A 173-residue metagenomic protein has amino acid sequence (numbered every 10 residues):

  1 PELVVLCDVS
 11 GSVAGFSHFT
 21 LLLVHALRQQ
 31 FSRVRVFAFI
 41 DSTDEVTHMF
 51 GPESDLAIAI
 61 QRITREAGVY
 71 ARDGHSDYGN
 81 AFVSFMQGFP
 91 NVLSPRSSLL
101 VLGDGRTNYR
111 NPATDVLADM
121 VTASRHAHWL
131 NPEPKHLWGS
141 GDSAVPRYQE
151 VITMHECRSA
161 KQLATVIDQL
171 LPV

Functional and structural regions predicted by a protein language model:
P1-L21: MIDAS-like acidic motif and immediate structural context at the N-terminus of von Willebrand factor A/I domains
E2-V4, R96-L100, H126: Structural motif
C7-S10, S97-N108, I152: DG-centered beta-turn motif at the end of beta-strands
R28-H48, A123-D142: A short, conserved beta-to-alpha structural element at the edge of catalytic cores that scaffolds binding
A38-T64: Short beta-strand-loop
A57-R96, P134: Von Willebrand factor
R110-A113: Conserved alpha-helical "signature site" that marks functionally important helical segments or helix/loop junctions
A118-V173: Von Willebrand factor type A / integrin I
